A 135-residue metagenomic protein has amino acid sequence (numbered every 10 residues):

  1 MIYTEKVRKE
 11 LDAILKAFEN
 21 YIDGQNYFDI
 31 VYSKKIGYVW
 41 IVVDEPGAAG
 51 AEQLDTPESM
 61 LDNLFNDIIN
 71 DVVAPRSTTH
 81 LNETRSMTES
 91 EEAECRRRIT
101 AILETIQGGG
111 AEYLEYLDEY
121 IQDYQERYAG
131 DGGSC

Functional and structural regions predicted by a protein language model:
M1-Q25: Negatively charged, low-complexity tracts enriched in Asp/Glu with abundant Ser/Thr
N20, D29-Y32: Short, exposed beta-strand/loop patches in secreted or surface proteins that constitute
V31-C135: Acidic, low-complexity, intrinsically disordered interaction modules
